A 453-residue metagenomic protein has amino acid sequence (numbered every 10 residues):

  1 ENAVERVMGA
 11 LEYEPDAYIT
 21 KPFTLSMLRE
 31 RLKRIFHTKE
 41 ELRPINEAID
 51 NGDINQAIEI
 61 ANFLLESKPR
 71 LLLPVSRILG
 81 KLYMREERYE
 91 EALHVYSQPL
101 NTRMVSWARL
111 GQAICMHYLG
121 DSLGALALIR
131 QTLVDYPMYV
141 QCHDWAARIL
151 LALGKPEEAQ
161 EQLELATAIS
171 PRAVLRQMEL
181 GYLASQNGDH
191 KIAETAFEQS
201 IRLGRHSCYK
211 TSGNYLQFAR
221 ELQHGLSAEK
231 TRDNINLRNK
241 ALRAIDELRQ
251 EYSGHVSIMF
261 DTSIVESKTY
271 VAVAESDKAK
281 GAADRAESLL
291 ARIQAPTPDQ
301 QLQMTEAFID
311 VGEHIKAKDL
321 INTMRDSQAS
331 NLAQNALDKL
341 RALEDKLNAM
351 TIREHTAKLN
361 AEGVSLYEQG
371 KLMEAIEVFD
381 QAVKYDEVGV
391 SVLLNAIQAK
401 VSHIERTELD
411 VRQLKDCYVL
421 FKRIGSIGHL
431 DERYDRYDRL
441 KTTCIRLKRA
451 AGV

Functional and structural regions predicted by a protein language model:
N2-A17, E30: Alpha4 helix (beta4-alpha4-beta5 surface) of REC/receiver domains from two-component response regulators
F23-L32: C-terminal output helix
F36-E86: CheY-like receiver
P44, I49, R232-I235, H355-K358 (+2 more regions): Alpha-helical solenoid repeat scaffolds of the TPR/TPR-like class and their adjacent stem/linker regions that mediate
D53-E66, L237-R249, A286-E287, E374 (+2 more regions): Amphipathic alpha-helices of TPR/Sel1-like and other helical repeat/solenoid scaffolds
L93-I321, A333-Q334, T351-E368, A396 (+2 more regions): Flexible loop/N-cap segments at domain edges
T356-A361, S365, R423-V453: Terminal, low-structured helical/coil segments at or just beyond the last alpha-helical repeat
